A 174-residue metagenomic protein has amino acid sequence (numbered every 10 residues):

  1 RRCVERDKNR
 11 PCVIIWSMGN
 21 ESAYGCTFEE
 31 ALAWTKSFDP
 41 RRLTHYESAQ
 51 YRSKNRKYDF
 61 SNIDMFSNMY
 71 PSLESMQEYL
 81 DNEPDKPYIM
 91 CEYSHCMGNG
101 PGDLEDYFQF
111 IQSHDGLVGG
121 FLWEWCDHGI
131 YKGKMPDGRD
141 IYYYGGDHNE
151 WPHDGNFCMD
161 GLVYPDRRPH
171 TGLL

Functional and structural regions predicted by a protein language model:
R1-M65, E74-D85: Active-site mouth of glycoside hydrolases
I14-W16, K36, F60, S75-L174: Substrate-binding clefts and catalytic carboxylate motifs of secreted carbohydrate-active enzymes
G19, E47, M69, G120-W123: Conserved residues at the C-terminal ends of beta-strands
G25, M69, Y143-Y144: Mixed-charge, polar/low-complexity N-terminal
M65-P71, H95-M97: Short, flexible loop segments at the rims of nucleotide/cofactor-binding pockets, characterized by
